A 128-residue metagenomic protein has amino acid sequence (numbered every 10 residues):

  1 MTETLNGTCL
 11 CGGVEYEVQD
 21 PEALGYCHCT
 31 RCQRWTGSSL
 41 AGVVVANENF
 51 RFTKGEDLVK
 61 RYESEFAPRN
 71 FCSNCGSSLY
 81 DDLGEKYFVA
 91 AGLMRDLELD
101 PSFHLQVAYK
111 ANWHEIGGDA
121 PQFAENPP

Functional and structural regions predicted by a protein language model:
M1-T8, G13-P128: A short Gly-Trp-Pro
